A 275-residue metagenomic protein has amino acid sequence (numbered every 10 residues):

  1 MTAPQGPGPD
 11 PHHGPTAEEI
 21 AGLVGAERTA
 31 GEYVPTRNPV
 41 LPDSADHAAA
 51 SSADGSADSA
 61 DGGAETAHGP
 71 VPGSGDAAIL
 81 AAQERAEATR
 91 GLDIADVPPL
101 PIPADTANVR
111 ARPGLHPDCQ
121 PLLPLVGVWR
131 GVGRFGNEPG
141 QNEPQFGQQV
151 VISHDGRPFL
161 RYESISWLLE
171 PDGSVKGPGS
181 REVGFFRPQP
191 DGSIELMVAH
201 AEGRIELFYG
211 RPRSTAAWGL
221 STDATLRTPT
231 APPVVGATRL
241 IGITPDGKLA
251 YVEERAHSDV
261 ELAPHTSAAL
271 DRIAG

Functional and structural regions predicted by a protein language model:
T2-A50, G55-F159, D246, S258-G275: Amphipathic/hydrophobic helical signal segments and adjacent flexible N-terminal regions that mediate secretion
D105-T106, R112-D118, R134-N137, L168-P171 (+4 more regions): Short secondary-structure boundary micro-motifs
V128-R134, E163-I165, M197, S221-D223 (+2 more regions): Residue-level recognition of well-ordered beta-strand positions that form the cores of beta-sheet-rich folds across
P139-T230: Central antiparallel beta-sheet cores of small beta-barrel/beta-sandwich binding domains
I205-H257, H265, I273: Acidic/His-leaning functional-site neighborhoods
